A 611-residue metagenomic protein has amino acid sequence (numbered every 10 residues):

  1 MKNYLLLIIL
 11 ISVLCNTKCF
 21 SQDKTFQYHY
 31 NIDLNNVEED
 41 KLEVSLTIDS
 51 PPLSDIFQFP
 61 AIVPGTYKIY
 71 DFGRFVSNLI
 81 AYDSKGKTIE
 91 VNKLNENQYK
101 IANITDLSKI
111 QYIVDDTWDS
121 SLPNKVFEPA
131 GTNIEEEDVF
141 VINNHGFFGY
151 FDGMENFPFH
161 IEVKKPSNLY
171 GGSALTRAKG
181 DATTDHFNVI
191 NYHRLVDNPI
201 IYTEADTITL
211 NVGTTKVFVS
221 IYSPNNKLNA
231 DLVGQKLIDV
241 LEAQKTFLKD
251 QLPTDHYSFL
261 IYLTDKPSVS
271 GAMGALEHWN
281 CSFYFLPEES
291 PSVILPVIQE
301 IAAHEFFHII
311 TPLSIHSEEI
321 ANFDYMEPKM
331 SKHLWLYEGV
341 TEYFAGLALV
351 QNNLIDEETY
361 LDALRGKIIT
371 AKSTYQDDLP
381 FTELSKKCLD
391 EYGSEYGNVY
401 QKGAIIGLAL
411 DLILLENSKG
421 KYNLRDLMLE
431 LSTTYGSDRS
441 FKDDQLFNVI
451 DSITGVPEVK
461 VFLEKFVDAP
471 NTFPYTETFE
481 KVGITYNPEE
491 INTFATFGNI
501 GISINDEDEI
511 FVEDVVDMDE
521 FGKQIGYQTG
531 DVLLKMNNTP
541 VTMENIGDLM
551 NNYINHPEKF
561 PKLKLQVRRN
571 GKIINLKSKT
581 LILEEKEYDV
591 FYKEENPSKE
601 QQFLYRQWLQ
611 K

Functional and structural regions predicted by a protein language model:
M1-Q27: Bacterial Sec-dependent N-terminal signal peptides
D23-I62, N143-G146: Early extracytoplasmic/domain-onset interaction patches
Q27-H29, K41-S45, S54-I56, L107-K109 (+5 more regions): Intrinsic-disorder/low-complexity, polar/charged segments enriched in Ser/Thr/Lys/Arg/Asp/Glu/Gln
L46, I208-H333: Juxtacatalytic substrate-recognition/specificity segment
I69-N78, Y82-T254, G271-G274: Non-catalytic architectural context of zinc metalloproteases
W118, L169, L248-L252, E305 (+8 more regions): A generic secondary-structure signal for well-formed alpha-helical elements
S282, E289, S314-I315, M326-D377: Post-HExxH zinc-binding segment in Zn-dependent metallohydrolases
A345-G346, L354-K611: C-terminal recognition in membrane/secretory proteostasis and scaffolding
